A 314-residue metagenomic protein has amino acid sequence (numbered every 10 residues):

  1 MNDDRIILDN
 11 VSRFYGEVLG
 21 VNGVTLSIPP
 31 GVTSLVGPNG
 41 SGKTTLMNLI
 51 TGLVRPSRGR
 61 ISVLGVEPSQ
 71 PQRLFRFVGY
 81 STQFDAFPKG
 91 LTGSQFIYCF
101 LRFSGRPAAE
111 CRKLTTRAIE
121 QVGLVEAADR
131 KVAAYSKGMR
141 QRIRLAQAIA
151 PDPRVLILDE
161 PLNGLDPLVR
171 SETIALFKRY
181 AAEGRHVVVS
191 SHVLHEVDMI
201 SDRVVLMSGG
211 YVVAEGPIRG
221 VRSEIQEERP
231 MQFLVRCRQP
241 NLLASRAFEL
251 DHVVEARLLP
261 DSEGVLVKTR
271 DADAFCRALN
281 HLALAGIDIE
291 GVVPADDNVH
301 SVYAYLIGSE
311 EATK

Functional and structural regions predicted by a protein language model:
M1-S12, S309-K314: ABC-family P-loop ATPase nucleotide-binding domain
D3-I6, R13-G209, V213-A214: ABC transporter nucleotide-binding domains
R13, E255-L258, P294: Hydrophobic/anchoring residues in structured secondary elements
F14, G90, F233-R236, K268 (+1 more regions): Active-site-adjacent beta-strand anchor residues
P71, V197, L243-A244, F275-C276 (+1 more regions): Short, well-ordered alpha-helical microsegments
F75, I119, R222, Y303-A304: Conserved protein kinase catalytic domain
I174-T269: ABC transporter nucleotide-binding domain
R270-K314: C-terminal coupling/interaction segments
